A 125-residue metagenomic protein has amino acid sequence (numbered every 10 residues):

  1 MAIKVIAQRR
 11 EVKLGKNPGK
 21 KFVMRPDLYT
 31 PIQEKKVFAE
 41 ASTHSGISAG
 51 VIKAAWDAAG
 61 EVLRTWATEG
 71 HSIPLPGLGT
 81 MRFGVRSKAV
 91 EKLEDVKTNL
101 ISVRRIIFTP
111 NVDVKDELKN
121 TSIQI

Functional and structural regions predicted by a protein language model:
M1-A54, A58-I125: Strongly charged
